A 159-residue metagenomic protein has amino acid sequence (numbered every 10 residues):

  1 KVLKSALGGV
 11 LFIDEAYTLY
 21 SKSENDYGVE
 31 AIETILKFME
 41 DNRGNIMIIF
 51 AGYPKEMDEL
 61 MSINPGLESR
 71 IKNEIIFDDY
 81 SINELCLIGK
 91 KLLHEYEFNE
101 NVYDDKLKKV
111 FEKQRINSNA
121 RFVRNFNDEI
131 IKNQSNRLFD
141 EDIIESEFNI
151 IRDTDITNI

Functional and structural regions predicted by a protein language model:
K1-F12, I32-D41: Conserved alpha-helical scaffold flanking the Walker A/P-loop in AAA+ ATPase domains
D14-A16: Walker B catalytic acidic pair
T18-V29, I75: Flexible beta-alpha connector loops of hexameric P-loop NTPases
L19-K22, E56-M61, N83-L87: Switch/connector loops and helix/strand junctions flanking conserved nucleotide-binding motifs in nucleotide-processing
S21-E24, T34-M47: Conserved Walker
N42-L60: Sensor-1/coupling segment of RecA-like P-loop NTPase cores
G44-N45, M61-D79: A short helix-turn-beta junction within AAA+ P-loop NTPase domains corresponding to the substrate/partner-engaging
I75-S81, L85-N149: Conserved AAA+ ATPase small/helical "lid" subdomain
